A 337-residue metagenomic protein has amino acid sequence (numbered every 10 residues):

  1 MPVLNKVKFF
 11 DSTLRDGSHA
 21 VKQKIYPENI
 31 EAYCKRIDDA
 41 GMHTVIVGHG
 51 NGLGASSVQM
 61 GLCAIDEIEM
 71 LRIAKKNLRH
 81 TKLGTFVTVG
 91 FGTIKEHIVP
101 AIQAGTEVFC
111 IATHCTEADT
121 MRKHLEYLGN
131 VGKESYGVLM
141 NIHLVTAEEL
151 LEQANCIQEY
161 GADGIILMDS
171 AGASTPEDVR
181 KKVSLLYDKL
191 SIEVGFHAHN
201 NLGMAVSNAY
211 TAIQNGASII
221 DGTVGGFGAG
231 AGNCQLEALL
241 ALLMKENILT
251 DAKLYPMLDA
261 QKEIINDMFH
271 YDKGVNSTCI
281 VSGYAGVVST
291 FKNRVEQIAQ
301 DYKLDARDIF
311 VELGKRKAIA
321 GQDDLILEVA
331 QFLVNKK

Functional and structural regions predicted by a protein language model:
M1-K337: Catalytic cores and adjacent flexible loops of soluble metabolic enzymes that perform enolate/carbanion chemistry on
